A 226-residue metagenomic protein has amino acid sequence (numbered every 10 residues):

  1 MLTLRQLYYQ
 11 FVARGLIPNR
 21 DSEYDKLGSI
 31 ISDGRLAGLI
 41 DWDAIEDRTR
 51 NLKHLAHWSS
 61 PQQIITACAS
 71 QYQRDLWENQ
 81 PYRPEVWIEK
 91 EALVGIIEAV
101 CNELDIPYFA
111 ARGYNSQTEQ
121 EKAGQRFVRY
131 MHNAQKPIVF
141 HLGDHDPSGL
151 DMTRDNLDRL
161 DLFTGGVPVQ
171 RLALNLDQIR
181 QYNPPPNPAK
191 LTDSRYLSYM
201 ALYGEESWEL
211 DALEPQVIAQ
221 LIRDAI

Functional and structural regions predicted by a protein language model:
M1-P137, L150-I226: Nucleic-acid enzyme cleavage-core boundary/entry regions
D146: Catalytic metal-binding/acid-base residues of hydrolase active sites
